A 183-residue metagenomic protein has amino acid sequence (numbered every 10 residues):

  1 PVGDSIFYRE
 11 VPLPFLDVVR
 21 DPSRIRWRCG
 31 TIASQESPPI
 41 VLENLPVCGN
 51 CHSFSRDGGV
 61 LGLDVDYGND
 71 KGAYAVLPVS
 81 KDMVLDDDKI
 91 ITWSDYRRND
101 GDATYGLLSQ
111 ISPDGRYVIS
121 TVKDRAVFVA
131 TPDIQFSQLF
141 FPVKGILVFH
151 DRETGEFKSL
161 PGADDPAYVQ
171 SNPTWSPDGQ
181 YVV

Functional and structural regions predicted by a protein language model:
P1, W27, S109, F149-H150 (+1 more regions): Generic low-polarity alpha-helical segments
P1-V2, C51, K71, I91-S112 (+4 more regions): Intrinsic structural disorder
V2-G3, P46, S53-G68, G101-A103 (+2 more regions): Blade-terminus and WD-like Trp-Asp/Gly-His loop motifs, strongest in beta-propeller folds
V2-G59: Beta-strand-rich domains and repeat architectures in extracellular enzymes and scaffolds, especially beta-propellers
I6-P22, D66, K71-M83, R116 (+1 more regions): Short, conserved, GDST-rich strand-edge loop motifs in beta-rich repeat architectures
R26, A73-A75, I146-V148: A short loop-to-beta-strand structural motif that recurs across blades of beta-propeller domains
I32-V47, V79-T104, H150-V169: Multi-bladed beta-propeller domains
D100-G101, D124, F128-I134, L139-H150 (+3 more regions): Acidic, serine/threonine- and glycine-rich low-complexity intrinsically disordered segments that serve as flexible
